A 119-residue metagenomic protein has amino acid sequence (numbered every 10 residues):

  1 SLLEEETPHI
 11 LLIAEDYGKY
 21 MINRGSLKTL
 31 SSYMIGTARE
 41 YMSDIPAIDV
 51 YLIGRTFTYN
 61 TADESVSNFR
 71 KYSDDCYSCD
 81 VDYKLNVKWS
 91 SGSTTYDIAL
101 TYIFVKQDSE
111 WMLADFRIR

Functional and structural regions predicted by a protein language model:
S1, D97-R119: Short beta-strand edge/turn micro-motifs at domain boundaries
S1-N23: Short, low-complexity N-terminal intrinsically disordered segments enriched in polar/charged residues
L11-G18, L27, S31, I45 (+1 more regions): Extracytoplasmic/secreted envelope proteins and their assembly/folding machinery, especially bacterial periplasmic
L27-C76: Short solvent-exposed beta->alpha transition segments
T61-A62, T95-D97: Short solvent-exposed loop/turn micro-motifs enriched in small/polar/acidic residues
S73-V87: A short hydrophobic beta-strand element
K84-Y96: Short, cysteine-centered beta-strand-loop-beta hairpins and adjacent loop/turn segments enriched in charged/polar
